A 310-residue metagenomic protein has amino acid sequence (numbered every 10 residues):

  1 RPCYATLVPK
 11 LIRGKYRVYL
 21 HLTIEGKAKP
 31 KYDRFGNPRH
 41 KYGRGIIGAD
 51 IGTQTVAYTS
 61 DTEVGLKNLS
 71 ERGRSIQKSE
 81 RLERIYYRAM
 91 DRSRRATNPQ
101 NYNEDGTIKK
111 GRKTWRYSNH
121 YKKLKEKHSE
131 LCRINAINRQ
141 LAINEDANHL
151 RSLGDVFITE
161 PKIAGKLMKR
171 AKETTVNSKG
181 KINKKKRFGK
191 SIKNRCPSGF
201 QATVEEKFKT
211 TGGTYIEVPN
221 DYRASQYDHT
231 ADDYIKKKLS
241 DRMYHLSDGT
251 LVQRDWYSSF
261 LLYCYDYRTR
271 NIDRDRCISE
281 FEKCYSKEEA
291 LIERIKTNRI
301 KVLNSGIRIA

Functional and structural regions predicted by a protein language model:
R1-G14, K190, N194: Acidic carboxylate diad motif detector
V18-A310: Positively charged, helix-rich recognition surfaces that bind polyanionic ligands
